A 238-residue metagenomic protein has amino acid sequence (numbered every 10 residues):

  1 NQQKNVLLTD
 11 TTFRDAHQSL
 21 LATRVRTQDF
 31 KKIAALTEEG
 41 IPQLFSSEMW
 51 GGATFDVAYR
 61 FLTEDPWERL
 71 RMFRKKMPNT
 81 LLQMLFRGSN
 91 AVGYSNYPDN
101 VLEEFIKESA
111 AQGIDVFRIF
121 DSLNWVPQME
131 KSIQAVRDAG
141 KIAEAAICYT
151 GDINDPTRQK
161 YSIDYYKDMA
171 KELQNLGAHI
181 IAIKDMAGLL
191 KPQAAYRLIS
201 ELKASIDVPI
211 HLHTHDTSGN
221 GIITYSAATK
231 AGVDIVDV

Functional and structural regions predicted by a protein language model:
Q3-L8, A22-M49, Y59-L81, A91-L212 (+1 more regions): Alpha/beta enzyme core
T11-F13: N-terminal basic/disordered segments at the start of proteins
F55-V57: Translation machinery proteins
